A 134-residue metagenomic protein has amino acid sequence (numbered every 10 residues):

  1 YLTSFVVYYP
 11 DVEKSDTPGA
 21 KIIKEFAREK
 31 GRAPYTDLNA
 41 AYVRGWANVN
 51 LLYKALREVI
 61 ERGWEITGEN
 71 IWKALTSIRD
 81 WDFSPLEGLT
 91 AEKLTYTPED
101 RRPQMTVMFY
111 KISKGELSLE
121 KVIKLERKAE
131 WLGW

Functional and structural regions predicted by a protein language model:
Y1-W134: Extracytosolic ligand-binding ectodomains
